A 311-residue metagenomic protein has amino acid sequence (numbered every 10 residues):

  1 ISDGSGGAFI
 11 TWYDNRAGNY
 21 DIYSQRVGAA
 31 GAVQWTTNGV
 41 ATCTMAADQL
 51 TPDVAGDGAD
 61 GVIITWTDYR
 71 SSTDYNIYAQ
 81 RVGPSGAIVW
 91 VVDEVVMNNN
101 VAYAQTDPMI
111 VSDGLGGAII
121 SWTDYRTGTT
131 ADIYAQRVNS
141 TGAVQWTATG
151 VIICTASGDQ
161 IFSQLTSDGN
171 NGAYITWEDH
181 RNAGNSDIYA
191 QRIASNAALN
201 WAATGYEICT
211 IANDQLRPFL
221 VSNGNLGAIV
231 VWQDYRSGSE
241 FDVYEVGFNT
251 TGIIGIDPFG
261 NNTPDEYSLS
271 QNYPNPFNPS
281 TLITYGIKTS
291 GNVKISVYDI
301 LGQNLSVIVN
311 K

Functional and structural regions predicted by a protein language model:
I1-I253: Extracellular, repeat-based ectodomains that mediate carbohydrate processing or recognition
P258-K311: C-terminal outer-membrane/trafficking sorting elements
